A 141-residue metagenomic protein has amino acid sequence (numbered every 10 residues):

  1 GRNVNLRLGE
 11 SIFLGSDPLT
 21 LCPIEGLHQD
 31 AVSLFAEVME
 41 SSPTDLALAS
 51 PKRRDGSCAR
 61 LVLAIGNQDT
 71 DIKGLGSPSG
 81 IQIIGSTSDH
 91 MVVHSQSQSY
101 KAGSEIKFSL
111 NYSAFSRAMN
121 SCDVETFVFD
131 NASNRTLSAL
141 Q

Functional and structural regions predicted by a protein language model:
G1-Q141: Active-site anion/phosphate-binding pocket segments in diverse small-molecule metabolic enzymes
